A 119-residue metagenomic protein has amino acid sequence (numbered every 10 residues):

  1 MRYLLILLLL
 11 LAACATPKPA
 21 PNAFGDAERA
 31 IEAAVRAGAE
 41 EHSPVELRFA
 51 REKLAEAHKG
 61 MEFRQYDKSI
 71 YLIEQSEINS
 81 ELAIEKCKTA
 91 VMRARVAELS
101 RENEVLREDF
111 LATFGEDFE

Functional and structural regions predicted by a protein language model:
M1-C14: Sec-dependent bacterial lipoprotein signal peptides
C14-E119: Long, charged/polar, soluble alpha-helical segments
